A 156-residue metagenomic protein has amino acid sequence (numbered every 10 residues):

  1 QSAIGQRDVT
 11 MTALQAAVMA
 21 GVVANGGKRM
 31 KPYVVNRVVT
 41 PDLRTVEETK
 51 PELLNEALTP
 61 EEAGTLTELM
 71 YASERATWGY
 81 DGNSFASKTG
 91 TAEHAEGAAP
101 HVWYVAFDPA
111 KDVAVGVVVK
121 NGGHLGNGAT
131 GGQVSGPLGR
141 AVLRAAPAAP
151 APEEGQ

Functional and structural regions predicted by a protein language model:
Q1-L53, M70-P152: Active-site beta-strand/loop architecture of penicillin-binding DD-peptidases
E154-Q156: Short, solvent-exposed mixed-charge patches
